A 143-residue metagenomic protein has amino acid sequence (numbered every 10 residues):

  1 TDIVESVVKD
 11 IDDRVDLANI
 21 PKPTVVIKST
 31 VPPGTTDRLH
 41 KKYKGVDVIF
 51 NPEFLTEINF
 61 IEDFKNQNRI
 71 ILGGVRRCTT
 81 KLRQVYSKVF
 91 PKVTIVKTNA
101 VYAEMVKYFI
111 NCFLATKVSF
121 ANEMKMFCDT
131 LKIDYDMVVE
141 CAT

Functional and structural regions predicted by a protein language model:
T1-N59: Rossmann-like NAD(P)(H) cofactor-binding subdomain of soluble oxidoreductases
R38-N51, T56-T143: Internal alpha-helical scaffold of NAD(P)-dependent oxidoreductase catalytic cores
